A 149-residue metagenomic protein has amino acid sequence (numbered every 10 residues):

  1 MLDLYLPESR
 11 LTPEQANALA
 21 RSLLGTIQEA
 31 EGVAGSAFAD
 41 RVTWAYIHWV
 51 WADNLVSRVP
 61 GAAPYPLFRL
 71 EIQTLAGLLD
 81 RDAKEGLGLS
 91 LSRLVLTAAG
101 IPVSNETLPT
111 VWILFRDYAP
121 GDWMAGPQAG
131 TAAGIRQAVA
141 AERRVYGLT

Functional and structural regions predicted by a protein language model:
M1-T149: A domain-level signal for the structural core that forms small-molecule/cofactor-binding pockets and catalytic centers
